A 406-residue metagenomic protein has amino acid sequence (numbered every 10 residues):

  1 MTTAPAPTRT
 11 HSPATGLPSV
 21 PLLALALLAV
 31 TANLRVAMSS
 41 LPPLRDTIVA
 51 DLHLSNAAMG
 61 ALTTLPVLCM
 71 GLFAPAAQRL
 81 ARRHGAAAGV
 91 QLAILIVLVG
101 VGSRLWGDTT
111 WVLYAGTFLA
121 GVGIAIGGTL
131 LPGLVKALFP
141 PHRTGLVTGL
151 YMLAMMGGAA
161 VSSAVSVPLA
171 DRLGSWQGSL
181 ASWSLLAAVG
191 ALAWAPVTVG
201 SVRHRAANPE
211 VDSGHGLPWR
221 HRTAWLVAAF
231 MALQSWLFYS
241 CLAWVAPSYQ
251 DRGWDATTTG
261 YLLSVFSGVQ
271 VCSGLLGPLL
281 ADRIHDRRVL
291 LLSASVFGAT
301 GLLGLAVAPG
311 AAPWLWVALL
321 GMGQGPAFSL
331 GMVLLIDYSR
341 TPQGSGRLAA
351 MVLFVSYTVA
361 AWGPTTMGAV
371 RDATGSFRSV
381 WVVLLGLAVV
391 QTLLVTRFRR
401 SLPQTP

Functional and structural regions predicted by a protein language model:
L41-P42, R222-S264, V269-G274: Extracytoplasmic gate region of multi-pass secondary transporters
H53, G85, W106-W111, H285 (+1 more regions): Helix-breaking motifs and short loop linkers at transmembrane-helix boundaries and internal kinks in secondary membrane
L72-D108: Conserved MFS/SLC helix-loop-helix module at the cytosolic interface between two early adjacent transmembrane helices
R83-A93, D282-S295: Cytoplasmic membrane-interface "Motif A"-like loop-to-helix N-cap segments of 12-TM Major Facilitator Superfamily
G116-L153: Cytoplasmic helix-loop-helix junction between adjacent transmembrane helices in 12-TM secondary transporters
I126-F139, P326-R340: Intracellular juxtamembrane helix-capping segments at the cytosolic ends of symmetry-related transmembrane helices
P141-H142, L150-V199: Helix-loop-helix hairpin linking two adjacent transmembrane segments in secondary transporters
P342-S376, L384: A late C-terminal transmembrane helix in Major Facilitator Superfamily
